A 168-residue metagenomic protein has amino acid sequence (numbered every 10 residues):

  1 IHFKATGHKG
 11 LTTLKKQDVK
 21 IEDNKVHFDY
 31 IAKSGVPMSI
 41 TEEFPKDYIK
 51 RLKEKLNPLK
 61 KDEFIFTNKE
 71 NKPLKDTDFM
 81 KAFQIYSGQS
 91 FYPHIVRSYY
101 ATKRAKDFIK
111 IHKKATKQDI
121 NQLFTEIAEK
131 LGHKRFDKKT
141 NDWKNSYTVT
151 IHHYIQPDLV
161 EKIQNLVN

Functional and structural regions predicted by a protein language model:
I1-N168: Extended accessory and catalytic-adjacent subdomains in large enzymes
